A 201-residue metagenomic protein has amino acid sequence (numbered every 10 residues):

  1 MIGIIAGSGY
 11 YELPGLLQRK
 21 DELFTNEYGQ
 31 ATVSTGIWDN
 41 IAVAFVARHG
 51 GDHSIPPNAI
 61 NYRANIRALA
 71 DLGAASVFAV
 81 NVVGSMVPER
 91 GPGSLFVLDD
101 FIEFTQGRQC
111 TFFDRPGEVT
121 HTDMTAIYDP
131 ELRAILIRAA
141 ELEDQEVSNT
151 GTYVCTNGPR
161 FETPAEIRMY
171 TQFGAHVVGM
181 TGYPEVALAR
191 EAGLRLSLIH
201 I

Functional and structural regions predicted by a protein language model:
M1-M124: Metabolite-binding pocket within alpha/beta catalytic cores that recognizes anionic/polar moieties
H53-N58, V154-N157, G174-A175: Short, flexible loop segments at the rims of nucleotide/cofactor-binding pockets, characterized by
A70-G73, E89, Q172-F173, A187-R195: Alpha-helix C-terminal capping segments
V77-F78, V178, S197: Hydrophobic residues within beta-strands of alpha/beta enzymes
A126, R160-F161, F173-M180: Active-site glycine- and acidic-residue-rich loops that bind and position anionic ligands or nucleotide-like cofactors
I127-M169: Active-site rim beta-loop-alpha module in soluble metabolic enzymes
P164, G182-E191: A structural signal for small-residue-enriched, beta-sheet-centric alpha/beta enzyme cores and oligomeric scaffold folds
H200-I201: Conserved small/polar residues in nucleotide/adenosyl-binding loops
